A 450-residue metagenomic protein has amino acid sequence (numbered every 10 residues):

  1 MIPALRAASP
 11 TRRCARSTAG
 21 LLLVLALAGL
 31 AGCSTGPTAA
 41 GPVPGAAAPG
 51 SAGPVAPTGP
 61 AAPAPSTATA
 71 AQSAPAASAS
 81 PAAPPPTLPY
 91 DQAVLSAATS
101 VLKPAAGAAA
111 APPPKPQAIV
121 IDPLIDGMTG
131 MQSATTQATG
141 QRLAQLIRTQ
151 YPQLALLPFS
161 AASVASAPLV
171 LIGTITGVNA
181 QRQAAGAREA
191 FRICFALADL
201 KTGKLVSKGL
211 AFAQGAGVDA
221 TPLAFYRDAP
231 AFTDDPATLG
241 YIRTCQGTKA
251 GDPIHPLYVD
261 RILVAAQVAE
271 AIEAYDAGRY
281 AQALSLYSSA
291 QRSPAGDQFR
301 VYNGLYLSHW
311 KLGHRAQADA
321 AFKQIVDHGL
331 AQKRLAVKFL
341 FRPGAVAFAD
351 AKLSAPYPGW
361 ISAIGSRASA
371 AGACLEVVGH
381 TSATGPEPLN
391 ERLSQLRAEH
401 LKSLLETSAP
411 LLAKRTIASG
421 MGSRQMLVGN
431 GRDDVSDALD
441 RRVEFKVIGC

Functional and structural regions predicted by a protein language model:
A28-G32: C-terminal motif of bacterial Sec signal peptides marking the signal peptidase cleavage site
S34-P114, L200-S289: C-terminal/domain-edge helix-coil "capping" segments
G59-P60, P65-A77, P230-C374, D434 (+1 more regions): Periplasmic peptidoglycan-binding/tethering modules of Gram-negative envelope proteins
A93-P112, V346-V378, E406-T407, F445-C450: Periplasmic peptidoglycan-binding/anchoring modules of Gram-negative envelope and division proteins
S96, S100, P104-A105, A109-A165 (+2 more regions): N-terminal segment of the mature soluble domain
V101, A118-L124, T149, L157-A196 (+1 more regions): A short, hydrophobic beta-strand-centered structural micro-motif
P114-G130, L335-V346, I361-A398, T416-G429: Short, surface-exposed beta-strand segments enriched in small/polar/acidic residues
G130-L143, A316, A351-K352, H380-C450: Periplasmic OmpA-like peptidoglycan-binding domain that tethers envelope proteins to the cell wall
